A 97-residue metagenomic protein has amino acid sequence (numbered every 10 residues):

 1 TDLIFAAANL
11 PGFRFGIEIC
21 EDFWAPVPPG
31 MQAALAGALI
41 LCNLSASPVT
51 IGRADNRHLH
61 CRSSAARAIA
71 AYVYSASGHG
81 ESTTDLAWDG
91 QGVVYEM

Functional and structural regions predicted by a protein language model:
T1-D2, G90: Glycine-centered loop/turn motifs
D2-I17: Beta-strand-turn-beta hairpins that frame and shape the catalytic cleft of phosphate-ester-processing enzymes
E21-M97: CN hydrolase (nitrilase-like) catalytic-core segments centered on the catalytic cysteine and neighboring Lys/Glu
